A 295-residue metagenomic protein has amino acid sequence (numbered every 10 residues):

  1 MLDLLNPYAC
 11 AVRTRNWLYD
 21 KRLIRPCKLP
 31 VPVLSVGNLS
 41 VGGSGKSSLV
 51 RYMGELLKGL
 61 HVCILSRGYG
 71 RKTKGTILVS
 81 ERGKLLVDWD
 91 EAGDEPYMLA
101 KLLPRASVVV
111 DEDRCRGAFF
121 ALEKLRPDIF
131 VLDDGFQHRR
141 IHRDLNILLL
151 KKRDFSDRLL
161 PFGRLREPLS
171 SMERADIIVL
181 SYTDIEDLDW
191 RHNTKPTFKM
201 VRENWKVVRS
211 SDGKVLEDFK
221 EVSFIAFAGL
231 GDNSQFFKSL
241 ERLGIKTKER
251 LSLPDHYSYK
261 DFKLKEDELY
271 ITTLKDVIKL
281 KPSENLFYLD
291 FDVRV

Functional and structural regions predicted by a protein language model:
M1-N38: Extreme N-terminal, non-catalytic leader segments that precede Walker-type/kinase nucleotide-binding cores
P7, S47, L99, D133 (+3 more regions): Residue-level signal for inorganic ion chemistry
K28, R51-S107: N-terminal phosphate/diphosphate-binding loop that engages ATP/GTP or pyrophosphate donors across diverse enzyme folds
L34-M53: Glycine-rich phosphate-binding P-loop
R67-G70, D134-Q137, S181-D187, T272-K279: Short, polar loop motifs at secondary-structure junctions
L102-H142: Phosphate-binding/switch loop-helix module in NTP-utilizing enzymes
E123, G135-K220, I225, F237-L240 (+1 more regions): Conserved catalytic-core segment of NTP-binding enzymes
D218-V295: P-loop NTP-binding site
